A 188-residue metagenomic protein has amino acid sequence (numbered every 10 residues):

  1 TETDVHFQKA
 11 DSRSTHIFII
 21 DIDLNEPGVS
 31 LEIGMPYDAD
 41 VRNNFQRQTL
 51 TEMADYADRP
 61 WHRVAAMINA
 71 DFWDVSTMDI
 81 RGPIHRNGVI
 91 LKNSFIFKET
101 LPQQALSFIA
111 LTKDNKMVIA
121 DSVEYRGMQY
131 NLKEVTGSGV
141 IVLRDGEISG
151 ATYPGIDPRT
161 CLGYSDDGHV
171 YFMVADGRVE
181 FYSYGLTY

Functional and structural regions predicted by a protein language model:
T1-P102, S107-F108, K116-I119: Zymogen propeptides
E26, D71-V75, Y125, P158 (+2 more regions): Solvent-exposed loop/turn segments at secondary-structure junctions within structured extracellular/periplasmic domains
G34-R42, S122-M128, V174-V179: Short, solvent-exposed aromatic-acidic interface loops
V41-F45, M128-K133, F181-Y188: A short, polar/proline- and glycine-enriched secondary-structure boundary/capping micro-motif
L101-A151: A substrate-binding/cap region within the structured catalytic cores of diverse enzymes
G137, I141-Y188: Domain-core and long-helix interface of multi-subunit machines
